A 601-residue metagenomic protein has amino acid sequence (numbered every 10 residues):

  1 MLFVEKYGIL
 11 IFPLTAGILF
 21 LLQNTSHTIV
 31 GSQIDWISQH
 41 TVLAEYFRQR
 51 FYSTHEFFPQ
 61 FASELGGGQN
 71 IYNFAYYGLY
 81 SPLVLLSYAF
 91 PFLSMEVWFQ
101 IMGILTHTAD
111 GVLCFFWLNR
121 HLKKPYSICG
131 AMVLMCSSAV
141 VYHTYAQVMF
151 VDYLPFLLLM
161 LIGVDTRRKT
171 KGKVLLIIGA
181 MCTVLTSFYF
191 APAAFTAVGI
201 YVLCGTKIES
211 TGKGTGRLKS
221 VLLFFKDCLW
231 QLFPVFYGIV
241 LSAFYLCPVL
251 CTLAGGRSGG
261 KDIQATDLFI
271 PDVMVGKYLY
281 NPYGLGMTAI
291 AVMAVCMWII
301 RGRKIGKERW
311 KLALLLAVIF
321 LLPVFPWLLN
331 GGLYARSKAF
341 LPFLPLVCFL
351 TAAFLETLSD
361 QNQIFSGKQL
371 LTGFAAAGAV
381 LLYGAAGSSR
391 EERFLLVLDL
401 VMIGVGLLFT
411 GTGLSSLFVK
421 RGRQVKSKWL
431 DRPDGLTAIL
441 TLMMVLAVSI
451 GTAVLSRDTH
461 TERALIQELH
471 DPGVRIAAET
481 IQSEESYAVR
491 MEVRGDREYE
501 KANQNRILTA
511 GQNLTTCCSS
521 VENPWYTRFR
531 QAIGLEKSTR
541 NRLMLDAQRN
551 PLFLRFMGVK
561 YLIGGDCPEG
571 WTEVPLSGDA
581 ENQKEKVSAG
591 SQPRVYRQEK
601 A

Functional and structural regions predicted by a protein language model:
M1-T25, W230, L408-S416, R432-L440: Start-transfer (signal-anchor) and selected internal transmembrane alpha helices of multi-pass inner/ER membrane
F12-L19, G103-W117, P125-K207, W230-L250 (+3 more regions): Membrane-embedded helix bundles of polyisoprenyl
A16-G111, M132-L154, L253-S258, T266-G276 (+2 more regions): Membrane-interface coil-to-helix junctions
Y72-Y77, E96-T108, Y126, V133-I162 (+6 more regions): Membrane-interface micro-motifs in multi-pass membrane enzymes
A89, D434, A438-A601: Soluble catalytic regions of membrane-associated enzymes that act on cell-envelope and secretory-pathway components
D110-L118, F156-R168, T196-C204, V292-C296 (+2 more regions): Transmembrane alpha-helical segments
F190, K311-L321, L328-H470: Contiguous transmembrane helix-bundle modules in multi-pass membrane proteins
D227-L341, G387-R393: Periplasmic/ER-lumenal interhelical loops and adjacent helix-loop junctions in multi-pass membrane proteins
